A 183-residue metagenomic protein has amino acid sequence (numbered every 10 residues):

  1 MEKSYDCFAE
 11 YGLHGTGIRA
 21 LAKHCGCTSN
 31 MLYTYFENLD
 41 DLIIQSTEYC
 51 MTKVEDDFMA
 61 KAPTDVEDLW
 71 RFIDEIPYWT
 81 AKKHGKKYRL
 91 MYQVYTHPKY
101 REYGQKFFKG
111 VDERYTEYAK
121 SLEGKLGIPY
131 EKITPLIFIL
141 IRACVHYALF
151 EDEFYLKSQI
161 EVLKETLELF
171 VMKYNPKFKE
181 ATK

Functional and structural regions predicted by a protein language model:
K3, C7-D41, Q45: Helix-turn-helix
K3-E10, K53, D57, K61 (+3 more regions): Solvent-exposed, amphipathic alpha-helical segments
I18, T47-E55: Short, basic, alpha-helical segments at the C-terminal edge of helix-turn-helix-like DNA-binding modules
Q45, F58-K83, Y130, T134-I137 (+1 more regions): Hydrophobic alpha-helical connector segments
E55, K99-G127, E131-P135, E161: Amphipathic alpha-helical packing segments from all-alpha helical-bundle domains
E75-E117, F150: Short secondary-structure transition hinges
I128-F150, S158-L169: Hydrophobic alpha-helical segments that form the core of small-molecule binding pockets and/or dimer interfaces
Y174-K183: C-terminal effector-binding regulatory domain of bacterial HTH transcription factors
